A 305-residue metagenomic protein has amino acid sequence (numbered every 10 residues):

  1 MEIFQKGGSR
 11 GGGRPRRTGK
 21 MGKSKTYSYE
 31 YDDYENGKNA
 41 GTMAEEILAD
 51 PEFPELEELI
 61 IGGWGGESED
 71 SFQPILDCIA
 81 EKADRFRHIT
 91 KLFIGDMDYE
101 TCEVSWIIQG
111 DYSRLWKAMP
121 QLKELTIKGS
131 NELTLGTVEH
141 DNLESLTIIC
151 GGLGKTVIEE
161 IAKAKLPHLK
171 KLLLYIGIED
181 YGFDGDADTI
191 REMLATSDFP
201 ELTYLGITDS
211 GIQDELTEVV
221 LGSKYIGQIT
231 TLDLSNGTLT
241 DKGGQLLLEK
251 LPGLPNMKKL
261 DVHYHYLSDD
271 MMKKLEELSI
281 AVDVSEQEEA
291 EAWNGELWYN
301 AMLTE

Functional and structural regions predicted by a protein language model:
M1-E35, R191-Y204, E215, G227-T230 (+3 more regions): C-terminal capping region of solenoid repeat domains
M1-P74, D96: N-terminal adaptor-interaction module of cullin-RING ubiquitin ligase components
R10-R16, N39-L48, D70-K82, E103-R114 (+6 more regions): Leucine-rich repeat
M21-K23, D50-L56, Q73-L76, A83-I89 (+11 more regions): Structural signal for repeat-unit boundaries in curved repeat scaffolds
Y27-N36, I60-S68, F93-S105, Q121 (+10 more regions): Concave beta-strand-loop units of leucine-rich repeat
